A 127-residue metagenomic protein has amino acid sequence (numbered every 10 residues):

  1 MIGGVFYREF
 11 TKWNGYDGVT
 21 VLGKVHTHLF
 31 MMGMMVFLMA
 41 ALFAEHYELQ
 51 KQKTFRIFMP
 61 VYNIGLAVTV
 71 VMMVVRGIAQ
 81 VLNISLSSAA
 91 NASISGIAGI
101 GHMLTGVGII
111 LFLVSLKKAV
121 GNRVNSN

Functional and structural regions predicted by a protein language model:
M1-N127: Hydrophobic alpha-helical transmembrane segments of multi-pass integral membrane proteins
